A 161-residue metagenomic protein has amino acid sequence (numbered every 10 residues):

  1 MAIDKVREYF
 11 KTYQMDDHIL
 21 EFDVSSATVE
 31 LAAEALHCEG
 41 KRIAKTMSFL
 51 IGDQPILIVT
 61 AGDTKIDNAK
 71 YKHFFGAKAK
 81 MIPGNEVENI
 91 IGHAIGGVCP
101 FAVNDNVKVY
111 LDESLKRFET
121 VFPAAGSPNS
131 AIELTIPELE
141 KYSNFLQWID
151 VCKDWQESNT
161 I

Functional and structural regions predicted by a protein language model:
M1-I161: Extended, low-hydrophobicity, polar/charged segments
